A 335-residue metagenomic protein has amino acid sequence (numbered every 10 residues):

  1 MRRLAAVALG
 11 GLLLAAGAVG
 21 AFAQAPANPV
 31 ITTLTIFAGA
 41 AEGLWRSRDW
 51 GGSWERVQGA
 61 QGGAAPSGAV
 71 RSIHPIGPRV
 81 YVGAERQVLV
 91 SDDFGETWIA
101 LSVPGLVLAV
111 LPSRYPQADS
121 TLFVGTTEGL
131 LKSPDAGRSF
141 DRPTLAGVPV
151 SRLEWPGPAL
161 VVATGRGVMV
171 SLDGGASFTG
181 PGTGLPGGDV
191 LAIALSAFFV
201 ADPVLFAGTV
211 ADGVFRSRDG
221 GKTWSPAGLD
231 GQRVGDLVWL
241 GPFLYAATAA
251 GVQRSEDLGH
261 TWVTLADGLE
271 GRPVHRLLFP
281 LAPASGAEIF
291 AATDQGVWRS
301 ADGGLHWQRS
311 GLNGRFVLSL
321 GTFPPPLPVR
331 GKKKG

Functional and structural regions predicted by a protein language model:
R2-G335: Extracellular glycan-interacting surfaces
